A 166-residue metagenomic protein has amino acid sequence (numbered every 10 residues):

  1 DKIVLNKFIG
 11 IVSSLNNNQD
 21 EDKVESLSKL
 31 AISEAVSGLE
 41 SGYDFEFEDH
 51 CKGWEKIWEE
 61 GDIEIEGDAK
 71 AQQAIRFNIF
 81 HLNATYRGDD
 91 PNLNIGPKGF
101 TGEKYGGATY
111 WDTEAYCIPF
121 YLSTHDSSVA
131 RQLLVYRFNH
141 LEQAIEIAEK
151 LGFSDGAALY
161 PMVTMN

Functional and structural regions predicted by a protein language model:
D1-Y105: Acidic/polar, glycine-enriched structural segments that form the non-catalytic walls/loops of the carbohydrate-binding
V24-S28, T124-A130: Catalytic cores of TIM-barrel enzymes
E34, Y121, Q143-A144: Glycine-rich loops and low-complexity Gly/Arg-rich segments that provide flexible linkers or classic glycine-based
I75-L82, T113-S128, H140: Alpha-helical support elements that line or immediately flank enzyme active sites and cofactor-binding pockets
Y86-T101, S128-N166: Helix-terminus loop motifs that line ligand-binding clefts
A108: Conserved phosphate/anionic-ligand binding catalytic regions in large, soluble enzymes, centered on
